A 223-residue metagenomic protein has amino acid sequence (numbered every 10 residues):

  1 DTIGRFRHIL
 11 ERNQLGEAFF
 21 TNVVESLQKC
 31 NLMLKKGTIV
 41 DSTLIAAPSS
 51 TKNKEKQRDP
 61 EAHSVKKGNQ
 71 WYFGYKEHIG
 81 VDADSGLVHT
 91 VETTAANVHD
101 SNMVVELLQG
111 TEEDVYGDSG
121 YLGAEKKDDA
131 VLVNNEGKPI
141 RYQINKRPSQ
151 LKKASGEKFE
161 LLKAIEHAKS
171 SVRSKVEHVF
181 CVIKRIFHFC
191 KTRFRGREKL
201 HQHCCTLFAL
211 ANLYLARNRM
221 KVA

Functional and structural regions predicted by a protein language model:
D1-V133, K138, C205-A211, R219: Polybasic low-complexity intrinsically disordered regions
L87, F187-T192, N212-A223: Short helix-capping/linker segments at secondary-structure and domain boundaries
E113-D114, S119-Q202: Helix-centered, glycine/charged polyanion-binding patches within enzymatic domains that contact phosphate-containing
